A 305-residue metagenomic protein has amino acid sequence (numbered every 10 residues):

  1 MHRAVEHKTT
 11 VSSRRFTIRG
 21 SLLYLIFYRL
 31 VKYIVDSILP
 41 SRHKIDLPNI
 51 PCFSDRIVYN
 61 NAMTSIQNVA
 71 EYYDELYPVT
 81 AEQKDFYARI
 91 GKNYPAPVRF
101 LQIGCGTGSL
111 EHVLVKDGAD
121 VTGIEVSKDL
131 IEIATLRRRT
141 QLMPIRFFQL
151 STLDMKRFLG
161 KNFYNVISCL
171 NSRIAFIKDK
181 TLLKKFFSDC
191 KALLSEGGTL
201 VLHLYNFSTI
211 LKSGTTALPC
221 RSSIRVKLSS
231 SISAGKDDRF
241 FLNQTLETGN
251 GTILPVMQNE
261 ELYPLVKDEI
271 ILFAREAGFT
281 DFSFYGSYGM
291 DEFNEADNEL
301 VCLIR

Functional and structural regions predicted by a protein language model:
I34, I38, I45-A96: Conserved class I S-adenosyl-L-methionine
P97-G106: Conserved class I S-adenosyl-L-methionine
S109-M155: Class I SAM-dependent methyltransferase SAM/SAH-binding core
R157-I167: A short acidic, Gly/Pro-enriched loop at the edge of an enzyme's catalytic core that lines a small-molecule cofactor
N165-T181: A short SAM/SAH-binding and catalytic strip from SAM-dependent methyltransferases
K184-E196: A short glycine-rich, Lys/Arg-flanked "PGG" loop and its adjoining helix->strand segment in the class I
V201-I271: SAM-dependent methyltransferase
K267-R305: C-terminal lobe and adjacent flexible extensions of AdoMet/dcAdoMet transferase-like proteins
